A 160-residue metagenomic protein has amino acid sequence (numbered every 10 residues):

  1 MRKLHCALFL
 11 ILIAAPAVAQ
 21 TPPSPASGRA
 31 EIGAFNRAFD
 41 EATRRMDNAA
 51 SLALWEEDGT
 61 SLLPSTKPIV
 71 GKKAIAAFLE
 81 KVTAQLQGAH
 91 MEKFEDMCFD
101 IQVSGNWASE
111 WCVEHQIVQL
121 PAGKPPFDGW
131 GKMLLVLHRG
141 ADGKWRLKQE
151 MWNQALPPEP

Functional and structural regions predicted by a protein language model:
M1-R2: N-terminal secretory signal peptides that target proteins for export/translocation
H5-A15: Bacterial N-terminal signal peptides
A17-A19: Boundary at the C-terminal end of the N-terminal hydrophobic targeting segment
A26-G33, N48-N106, V113, P125-G129: A solvent-exposed, acidic/Ser-Thr-rich amphipathic alpha-helical stretch
F39, M46-D47: Short helix-adjacent coil turns
I101-S109, K124, L137-W145: A short, structured loop/turn motif at beta-sheet edges
Q116-L120: Beta-strand elements of well-folded, non-transmembrane domains
W130-P158: Short beta-strand edge/turn micro-motifs at domain boundaries
